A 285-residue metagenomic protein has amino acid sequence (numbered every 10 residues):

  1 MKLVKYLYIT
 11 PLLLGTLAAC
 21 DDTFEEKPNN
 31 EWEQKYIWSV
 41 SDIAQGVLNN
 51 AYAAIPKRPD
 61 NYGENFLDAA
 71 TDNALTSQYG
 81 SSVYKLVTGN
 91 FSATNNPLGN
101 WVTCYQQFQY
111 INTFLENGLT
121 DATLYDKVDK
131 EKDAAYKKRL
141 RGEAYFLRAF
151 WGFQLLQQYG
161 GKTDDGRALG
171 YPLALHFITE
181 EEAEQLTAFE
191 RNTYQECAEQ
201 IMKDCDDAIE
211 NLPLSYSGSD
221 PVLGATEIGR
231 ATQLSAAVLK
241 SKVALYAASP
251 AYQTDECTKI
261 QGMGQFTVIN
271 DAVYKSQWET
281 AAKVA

Functional and structural regions predicted by a protein language model:
M1-N30: Bacterial Sec-dependent N-terminal signal peptides
C20-A74, A285: Membrane-proximal, proline-rich intrinsically disordered regions
Q45, A53, G80-G161, E184-L223: Conserved, well-structured interaction surfaces
L156-Q157, T163, Y216, Y246-D255: Short coil/turn linking the two alpha-helices of tandem helical-hairpin repeats
T163-T179, E256-I260: Short, flexible, mixed-charge acidic loops at enzyme active sites
A237-K240: TPR/Sel1-like alpha-solenoid repeat signature
T254-V273: A solvent-exposed, charged loop/short amphipathic helix patch at secondary-structure junctions
